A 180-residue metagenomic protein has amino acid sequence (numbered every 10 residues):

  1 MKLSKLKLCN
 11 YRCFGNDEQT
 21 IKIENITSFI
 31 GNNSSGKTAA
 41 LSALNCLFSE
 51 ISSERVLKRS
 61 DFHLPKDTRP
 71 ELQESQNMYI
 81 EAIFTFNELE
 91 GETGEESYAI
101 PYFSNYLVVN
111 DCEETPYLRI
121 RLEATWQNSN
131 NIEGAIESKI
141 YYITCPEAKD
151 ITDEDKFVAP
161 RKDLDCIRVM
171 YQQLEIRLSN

Functional and structural regions predicted by a protein language model:
M1-S49, R55-P70: Pre-Walker A-like glycine/lysine-rich segment at the N-terminus of P-loop NTPase domains
K5-K7, T20, Y79-I83, R119-E123: Beta-strand secondary-structure signal
C9, E24, I83-N87, T125 (+1 more regions): Solvent-exposed residues in well-ordered beta-strands and their adjoining turns, especially edge/terminal strands
T27, Q76-N77: Non-catalytic interaction regions
S35, A39, N77, I167: Charged, alpha-helix-enriched surfaces in structured cytosolic catalytic cores of large nucleotide-utilizing machines
N45, N77-F86: Conserved NTP-binding/hydrolysis module of P-loop NTPases
E54-Q73, E88-N180: Glycine-rich phosphate-binding loops of NTPases
